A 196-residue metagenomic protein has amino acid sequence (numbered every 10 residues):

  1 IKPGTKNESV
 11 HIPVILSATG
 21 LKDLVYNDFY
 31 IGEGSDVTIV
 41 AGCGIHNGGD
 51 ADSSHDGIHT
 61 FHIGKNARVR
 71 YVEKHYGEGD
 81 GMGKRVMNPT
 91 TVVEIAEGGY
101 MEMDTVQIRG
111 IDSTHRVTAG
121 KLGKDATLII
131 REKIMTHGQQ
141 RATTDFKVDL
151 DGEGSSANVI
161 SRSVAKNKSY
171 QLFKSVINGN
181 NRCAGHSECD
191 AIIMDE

Functional and structural regions predicted by a protein language model:
I1-E196: Conserved beta-strand/loop scaffold segments within soluble protein domains that form the structured core and edges
